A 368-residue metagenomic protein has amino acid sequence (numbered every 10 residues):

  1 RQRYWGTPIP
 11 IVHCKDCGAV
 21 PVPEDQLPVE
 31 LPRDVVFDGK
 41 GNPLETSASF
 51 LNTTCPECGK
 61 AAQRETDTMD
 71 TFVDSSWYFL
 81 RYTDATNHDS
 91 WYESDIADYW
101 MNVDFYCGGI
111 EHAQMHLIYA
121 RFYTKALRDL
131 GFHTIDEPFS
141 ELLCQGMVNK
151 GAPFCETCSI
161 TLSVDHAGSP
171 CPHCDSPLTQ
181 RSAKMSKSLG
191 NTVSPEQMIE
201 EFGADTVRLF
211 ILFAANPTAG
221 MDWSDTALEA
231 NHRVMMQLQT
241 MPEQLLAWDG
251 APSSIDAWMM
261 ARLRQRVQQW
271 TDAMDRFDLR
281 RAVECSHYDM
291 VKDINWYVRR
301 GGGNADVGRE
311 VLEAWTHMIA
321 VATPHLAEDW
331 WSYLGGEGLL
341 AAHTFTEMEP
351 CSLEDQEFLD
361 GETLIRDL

Functional and structural regions predicted by a protein language model:
R1-C17, F132-D136, Q197-L368: Helix-rich, typically C-terminal accessory recognition domains appended to large enzymatic cores
R1-G109, L117-G190, D329, H343 (+1 more regions): Cys/His-rich finger/ribbon microdomains and the adjacent scaffold used for macromolecule binding/structural
Q63-E65, N102, Y106-C107, T192-S194 (+3 more regions): Short hydrophobic "helix-edge" motifs at membrane interfaces and signal-peptide entry regions
Y92-E93, S194, S224: A diffuse structural propensity rather than consistent per-protein peaks
G108-A113, D256-M260: Short acidic-aromatic active-site loops that bind/stabilize oxyanions
G109-I118, D306, V321: Short, conserved micro-motifs enriched in small and acidic residues
S186, T192, A214-T218: An acidic, gly/pro-interrupted, aromatic-rich
